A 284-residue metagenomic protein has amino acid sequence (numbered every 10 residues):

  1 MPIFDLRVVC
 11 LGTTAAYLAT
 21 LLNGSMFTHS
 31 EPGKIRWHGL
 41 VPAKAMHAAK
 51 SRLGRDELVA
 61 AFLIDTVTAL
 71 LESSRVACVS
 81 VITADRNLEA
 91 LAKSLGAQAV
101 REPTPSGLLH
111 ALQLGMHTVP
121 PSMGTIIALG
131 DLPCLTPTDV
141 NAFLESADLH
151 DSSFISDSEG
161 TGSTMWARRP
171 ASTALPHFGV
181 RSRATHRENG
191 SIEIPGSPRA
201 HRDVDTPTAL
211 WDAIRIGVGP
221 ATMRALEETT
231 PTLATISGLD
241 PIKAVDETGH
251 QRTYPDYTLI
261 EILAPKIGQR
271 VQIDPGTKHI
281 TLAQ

Functional and structural regions predicted by a protein language model:
R7-T14, M26-L53, T235: N-terminal nucleotide-binding beta1-loop-alpha1 segment
V59-V76: A short, N-terminal amphipathic alpha-helix
L91-I126, S182-T185: Short phosphate-binding loop-to-helix
T138-S158: Conserved donor-nucleotide/metal-binding helix-loop-beta segment in metal-dependent transferases, i.e., the alpha-helix
T164-G190: Short, glycine-/small-residue-rich phosphate/pyrophosphate-handling segment
P231-G238: Structural detector for short beta-strands of small beta-barrel domains
H250-A264: Beta-strand/loop nucleic-acid-binding surfaces
I267-A283: Flexible glycine-rich surface loops and low-complexity tracts that mediate binding to linear polymers
